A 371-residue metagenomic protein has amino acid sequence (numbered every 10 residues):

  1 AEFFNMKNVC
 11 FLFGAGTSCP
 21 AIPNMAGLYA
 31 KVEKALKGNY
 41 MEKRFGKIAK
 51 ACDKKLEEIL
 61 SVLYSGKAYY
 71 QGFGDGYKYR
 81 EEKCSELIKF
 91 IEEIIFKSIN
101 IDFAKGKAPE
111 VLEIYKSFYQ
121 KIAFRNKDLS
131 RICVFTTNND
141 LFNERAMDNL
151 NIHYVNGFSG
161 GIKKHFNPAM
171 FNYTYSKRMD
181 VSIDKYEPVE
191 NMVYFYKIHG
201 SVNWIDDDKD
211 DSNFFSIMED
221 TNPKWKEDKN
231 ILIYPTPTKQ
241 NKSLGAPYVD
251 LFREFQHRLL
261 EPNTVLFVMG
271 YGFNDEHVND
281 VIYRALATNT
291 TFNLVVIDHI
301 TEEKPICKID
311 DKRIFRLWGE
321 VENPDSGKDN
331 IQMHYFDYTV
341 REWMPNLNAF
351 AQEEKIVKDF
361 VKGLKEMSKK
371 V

Functional and structural regions predicted by a protein language model:
A1-F13, T17-A21, A30-K31, N241-S243 (+2 more regions): SIR2/sirtuin-family catalytic core signature
A1-F4, A123-N126, D184-V189, Q256-R258: Short boundary motifs at domain starts and secondary-structure transition points
A1-M147, N151-N156: Gly/serine-rich nucleotide phosphate-binding loop at the start of the catalytic core of nucleotide/ADP-ribose-handling
P20-I22, N143-R145, W204-D208, H277 (+1 more regions): Short helix/loop capping segments that flank catalytic or ligand/cofactor-binding pockets
E42-K43, K163-K177, L294-I306: Short, flexible loop segments at boundaries between secondary-structure elements
K50-D75, Y79-E82, R125-I231: Extended, H/D-rich, highly charged conserved domains that either
L112-Y119, T174-S182, S243-Q256: A Trp-anchored, charged/polar loop motif used as the substrate-binding/catalytic surface of acyl/ester-handling
D211-E261: Acidic, metal/cofactor-coordinating or nucleic-acid-engaging core segments within structured domains
